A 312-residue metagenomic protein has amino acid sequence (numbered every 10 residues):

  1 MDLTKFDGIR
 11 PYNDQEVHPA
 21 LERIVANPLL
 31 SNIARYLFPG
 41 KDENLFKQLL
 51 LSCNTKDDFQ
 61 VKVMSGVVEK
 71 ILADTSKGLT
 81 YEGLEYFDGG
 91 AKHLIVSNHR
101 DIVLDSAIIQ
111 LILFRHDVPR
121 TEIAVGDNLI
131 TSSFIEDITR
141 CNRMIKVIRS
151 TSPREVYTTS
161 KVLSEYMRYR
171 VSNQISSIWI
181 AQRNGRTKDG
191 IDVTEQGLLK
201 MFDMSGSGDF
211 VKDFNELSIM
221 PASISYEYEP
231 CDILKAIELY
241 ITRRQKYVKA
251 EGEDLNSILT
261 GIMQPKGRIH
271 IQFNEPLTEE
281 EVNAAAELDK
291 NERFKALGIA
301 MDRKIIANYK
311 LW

Functional and structural regions predicted by a protein language model:
M1-H93, H99-Q110, F114, E136 (+1 more regions): Membrane-anchoring hydrophobic helices of lipid-metabolizing enzymes
N54, D58, S150-Y157, D189 (+1 more regions): Charge-dense, low-complexity intrinsically disordered segments
M64, A73-L277: Soluble catalytic domains of membrane acyltransferases
S176, A307-L311: Intrinsically disordered or highly flexible coil/loop and linker segments, enriched in small and charged/polar residues
P230-K235, V282-E287, W312: Short conserved micro-motifs at the rims of enzyme active sites and ligand-binding pockets
N256-N308: C-terminal structural cap/anchor segments
